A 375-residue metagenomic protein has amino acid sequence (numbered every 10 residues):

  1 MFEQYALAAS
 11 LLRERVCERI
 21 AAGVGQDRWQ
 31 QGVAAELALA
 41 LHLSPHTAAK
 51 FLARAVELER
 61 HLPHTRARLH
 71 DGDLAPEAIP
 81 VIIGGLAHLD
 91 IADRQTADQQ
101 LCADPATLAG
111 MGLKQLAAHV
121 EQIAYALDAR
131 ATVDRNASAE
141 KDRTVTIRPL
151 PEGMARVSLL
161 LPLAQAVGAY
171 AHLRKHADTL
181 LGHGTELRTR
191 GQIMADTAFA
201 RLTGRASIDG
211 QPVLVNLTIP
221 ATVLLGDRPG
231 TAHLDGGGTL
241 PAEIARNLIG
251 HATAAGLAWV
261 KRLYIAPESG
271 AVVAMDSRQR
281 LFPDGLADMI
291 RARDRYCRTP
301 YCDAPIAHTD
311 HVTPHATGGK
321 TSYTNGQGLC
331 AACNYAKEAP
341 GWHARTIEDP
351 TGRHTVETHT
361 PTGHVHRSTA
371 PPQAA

Functional and structural regions predicted by a protein language model:
M1-V273, Q279, P350, A375: Rieske [2Fe-2S] iron-sulfur domain-containing proteins
L257-A375: A detector for short metal-coordination/catalytic motifs
